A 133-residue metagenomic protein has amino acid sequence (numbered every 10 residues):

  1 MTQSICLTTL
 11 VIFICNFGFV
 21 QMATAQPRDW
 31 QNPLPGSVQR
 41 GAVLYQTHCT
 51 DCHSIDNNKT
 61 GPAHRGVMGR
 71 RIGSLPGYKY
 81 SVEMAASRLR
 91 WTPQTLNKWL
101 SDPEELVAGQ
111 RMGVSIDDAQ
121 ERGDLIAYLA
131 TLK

Functional and structural regions predicted by a protein language model:
M1-L10: Bacterial N-terminal signal peptides that target proteins for export
I14-A23: C-terminal segment of classical bacterial N-terminal signal peptides
V20, T47, C52-I55, K59 (+1 more regions): Residue-level signal for short amphipathic helical patches enriched in basic/charged and nearby hydrophobic residues
M22-L44: Electrostatic cytochrome c docking/interface patches
P35-A42, S54, N58-T92, R111 (+1 more regions): Gly/Gly-Pro-rich "capping" loops immediately C-terminal to redox-active cysteine motifs in periplasmic/lumenal
G41, Y45-I55, L125, L129: The canonical Cys-X-X-Cys-His
T92-K133: C-terminal capping alpha-helices of c-type cytochrome domains
